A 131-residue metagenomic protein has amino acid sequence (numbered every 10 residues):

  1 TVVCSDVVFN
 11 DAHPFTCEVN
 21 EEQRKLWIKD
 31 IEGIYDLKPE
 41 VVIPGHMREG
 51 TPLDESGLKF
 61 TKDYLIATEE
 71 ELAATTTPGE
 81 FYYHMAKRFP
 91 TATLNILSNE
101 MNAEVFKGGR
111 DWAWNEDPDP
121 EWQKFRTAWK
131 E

Functional and structural regions predicted by a protein language model:
T1-G33: Catalytic core of the metallo-beta-lactamase
V3, V7, Y64-A67, F81 (+1 more regions): Aromatic-enriched hydrophobic runs in primary sequence
P14-F15, P44, P90: Proline-rich low-complexity regions
K25-H84: Divalent-metal (often Zn2+) His-rich catalytic cores of metallo-beta-lactamase-fold enzymes
T77-E131: C-terminal regulatory/interaction regions
